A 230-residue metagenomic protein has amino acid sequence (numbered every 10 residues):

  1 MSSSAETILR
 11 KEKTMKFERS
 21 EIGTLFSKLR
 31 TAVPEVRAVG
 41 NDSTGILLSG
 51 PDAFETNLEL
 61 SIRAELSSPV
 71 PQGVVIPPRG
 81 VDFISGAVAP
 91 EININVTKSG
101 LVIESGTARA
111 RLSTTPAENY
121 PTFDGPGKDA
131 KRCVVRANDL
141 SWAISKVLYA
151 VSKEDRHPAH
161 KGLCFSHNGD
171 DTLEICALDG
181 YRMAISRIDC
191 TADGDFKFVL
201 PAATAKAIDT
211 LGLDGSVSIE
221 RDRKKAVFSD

Functional and structural regions predicted by a protein language model:
S2-D230: Structural preference for solvent-exposed beta-strand-turn elements and adjacent flexible terminal/loop segments within
